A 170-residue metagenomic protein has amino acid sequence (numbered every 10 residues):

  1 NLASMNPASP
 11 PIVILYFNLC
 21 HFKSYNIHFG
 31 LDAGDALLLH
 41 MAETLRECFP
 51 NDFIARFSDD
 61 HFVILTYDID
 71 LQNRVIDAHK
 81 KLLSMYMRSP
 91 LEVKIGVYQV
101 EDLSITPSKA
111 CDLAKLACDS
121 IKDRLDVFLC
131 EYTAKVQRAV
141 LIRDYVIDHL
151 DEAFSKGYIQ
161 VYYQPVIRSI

Functional and structural regions predicted by a protein language model:
N1, I142-I170: Active-site core of bacterial EAL-family cyclic-dinucleotide phosphodiesterase domains
N1-V13, C20-E47, A55-I64, K115 (+1 more regions): Conserved long alpha-helical elements within nucleotide-processing catalytic cores of c-di-GMP signaling and class III
I14, A36-D102, T106: GGDEF/GGEEF active-site signature
L19-C20, I69: PAS/PAC or PAS-like capping segment
H40-E43, D77, D112, L116 (+1 more regions): Generic recognition of well-ordered alpha-helical segments within structured catalytic/regulatory domains
Y86-E92, K109-A134, D148-Q160: Catalytic/regulatory signature loops of cyclic-dinucleotide turnover enzymes and related class III nucleotidyl cyclases
K94-V100, Y132-A134, Q164-V166: Short loop/turn motifs enriched for small/polar and acidic residues
V136, V140: Conserved phosphate/pyrophosphate-binding and hydrolysis machinery centered on Walker-type P-loop NTPases, extending
